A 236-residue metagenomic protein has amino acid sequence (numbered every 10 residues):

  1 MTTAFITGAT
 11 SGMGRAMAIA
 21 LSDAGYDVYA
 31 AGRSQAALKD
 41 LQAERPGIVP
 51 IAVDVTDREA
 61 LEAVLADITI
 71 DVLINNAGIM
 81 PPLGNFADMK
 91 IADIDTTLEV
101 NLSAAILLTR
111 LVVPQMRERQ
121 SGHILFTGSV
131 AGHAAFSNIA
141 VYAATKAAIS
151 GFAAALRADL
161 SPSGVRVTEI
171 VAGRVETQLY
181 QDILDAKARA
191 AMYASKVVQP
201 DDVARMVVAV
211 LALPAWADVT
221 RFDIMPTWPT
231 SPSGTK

Functional and structural regions predicted by a protein language model:
T10-S11: Conserved glycine-rich cofactor-binding loop
I51-A63, I91: The beta1-alpha1 cofactor-binding region of Rossmann-like NAD(H)/NADP(H)-dependent oxidoreductases
G84-F86, D93-D95: Substrate-binding pocket helix/loop in short-chain dehydrogenase/reductase
T109, T145: Active-site helix of classical SDR
P114, A158-D159: Alpha-helical segment proximal to the catalytic Tyr-Lys
S129: Residue(s) in the substrate-gating loop at a strand-loop-helix junction that position the organic substrate next
E169-I170, A186, A190-P232: C-terminal helical subdomain
